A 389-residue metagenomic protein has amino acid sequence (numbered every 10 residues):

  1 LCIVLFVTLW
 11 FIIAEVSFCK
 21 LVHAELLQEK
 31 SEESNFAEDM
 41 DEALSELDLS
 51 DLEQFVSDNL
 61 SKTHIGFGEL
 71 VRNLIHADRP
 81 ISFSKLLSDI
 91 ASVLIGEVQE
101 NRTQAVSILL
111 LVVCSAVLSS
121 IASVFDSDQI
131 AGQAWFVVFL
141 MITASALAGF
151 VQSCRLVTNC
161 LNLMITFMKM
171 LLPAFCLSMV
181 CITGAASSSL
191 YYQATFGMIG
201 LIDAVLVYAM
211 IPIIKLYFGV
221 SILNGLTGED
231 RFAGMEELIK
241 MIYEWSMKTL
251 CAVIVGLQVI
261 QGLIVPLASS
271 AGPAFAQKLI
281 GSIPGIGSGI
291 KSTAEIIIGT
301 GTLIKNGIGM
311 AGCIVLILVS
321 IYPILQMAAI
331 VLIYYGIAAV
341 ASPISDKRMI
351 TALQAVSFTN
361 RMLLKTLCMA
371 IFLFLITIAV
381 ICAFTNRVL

Functional and structural regions predicted by a protein language model:
C2-V7, F11-V112, A116-W135, G149-L163 (+9 more regions): Gly/Ser-rich, low-complexity
V106-V117, V138-A146, L172-T183, I211-I222 (+6 more regions): Hydrophobic alpha-helical transmembrane segments of multi-pass integral membrane proteins
C114-I121, F150-S153, A186-Y192, I214-G234 (+1 more regions): Juxtamembrane interface elements at the cytosolic ends of transmembrane helices in multi-pass membrane proteins
S123-D128, G228-Y243, S342-I350: Membrane interface segments of multi-pass transport proteins and intramembrane proteases
Q133-A144, M164-P173, L201-V207, L238-A252 (+3 more regions): Small-residue-enriched core segments of transmembrane alpha-helices in multipass membrane transport and channel
Y192-G256: Loop-centered beta-sheet repeat module
N306-R348: Helical hairpin unit composed of two closely spaced alpha helices linked by a short loop
I344-L364: Interfacial loop-to-transmembrane junctions
